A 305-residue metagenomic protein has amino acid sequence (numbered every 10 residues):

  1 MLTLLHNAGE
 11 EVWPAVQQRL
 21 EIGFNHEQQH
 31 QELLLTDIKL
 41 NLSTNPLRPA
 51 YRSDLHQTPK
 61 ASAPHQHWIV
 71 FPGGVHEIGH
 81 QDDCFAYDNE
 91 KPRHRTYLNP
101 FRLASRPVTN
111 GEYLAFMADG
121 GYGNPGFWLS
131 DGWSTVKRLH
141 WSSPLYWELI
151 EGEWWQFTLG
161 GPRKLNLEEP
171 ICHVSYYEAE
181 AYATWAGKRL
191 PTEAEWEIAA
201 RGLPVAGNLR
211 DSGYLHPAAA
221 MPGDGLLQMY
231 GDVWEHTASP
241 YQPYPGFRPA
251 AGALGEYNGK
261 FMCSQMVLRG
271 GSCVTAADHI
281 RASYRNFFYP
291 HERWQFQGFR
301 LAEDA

Functional and structural regions predicted by a protein language model:
M1-F24, R210: Acidic interhelical loop/turn segments
G23, Q29, L33, D37-P59 (+4 more regions): Functional-site microenvironments in short loops/helix caps that host divalent-cation chemistry
R93-N99: Acyl/amide activation-and-transfer machinery of modular secondary-metabolite enzymes
T109: Acidic-aromatic/histidine active-site loop/patch
G255-G259, N286-R293: Short proline/glycine-enriched turn/loop segments at secondary-structure junctions
W294-A305: Short, structured beta-strand segments at or near domain termini in extracellular proteins/domains
